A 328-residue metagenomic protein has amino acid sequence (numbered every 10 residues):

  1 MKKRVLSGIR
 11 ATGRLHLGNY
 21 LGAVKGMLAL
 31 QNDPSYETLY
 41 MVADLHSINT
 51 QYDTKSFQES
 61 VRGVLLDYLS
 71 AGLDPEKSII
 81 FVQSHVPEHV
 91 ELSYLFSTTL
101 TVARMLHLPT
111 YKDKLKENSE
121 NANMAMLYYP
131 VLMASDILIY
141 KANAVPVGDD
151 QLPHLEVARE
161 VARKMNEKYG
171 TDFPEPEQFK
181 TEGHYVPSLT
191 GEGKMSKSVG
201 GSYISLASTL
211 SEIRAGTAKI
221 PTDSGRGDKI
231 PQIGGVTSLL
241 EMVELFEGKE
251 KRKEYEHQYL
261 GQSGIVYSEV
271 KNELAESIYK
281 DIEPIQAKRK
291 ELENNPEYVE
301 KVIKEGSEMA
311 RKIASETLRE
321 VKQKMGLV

Functional and structural regions predicted by a protein language model:
M1-K2, K312: N-terminal amphipathic alpha-helix/helix-capping segment at the start of soluble metabolic enzymes
K3-L6, A11-S135, Q286, K290: N-terminal Rossmann-like or analogous alpha/beta NTP/dinucleotide-binding catalytic cores that position adenine
S7-I9, V82, K141, S188 (+2 more regions): Pocket-edge structural micro-motifs
I9-A11, D44-H46, N143-A144, V199 (+1 more regions): Short, histidine-centered active-site or binding-site loop motifs used for metal coordination, general acid-base
L15-L21, L39, A43, Y52-F57 (+6 more regions): Structured ligand/cofactor/substrate-binding pocket environments in proteins
V102-L106, I139-P146, E247-Y255: Short helix-capping/linker segments at secondary-structure and domain boundaries
P153, R159-V328: Conserved nucleotide- and phosphate/pyrophosphate-binding catalytic cores in adenylate/nucleotidyl-handling enzymes
